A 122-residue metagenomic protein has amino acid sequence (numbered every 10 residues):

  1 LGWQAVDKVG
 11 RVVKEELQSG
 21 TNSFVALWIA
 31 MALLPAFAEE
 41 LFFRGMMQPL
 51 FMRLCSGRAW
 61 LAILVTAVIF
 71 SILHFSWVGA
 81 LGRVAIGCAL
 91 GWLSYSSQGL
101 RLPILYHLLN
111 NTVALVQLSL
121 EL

Functional and structural regions predicted by a protein language model:
L1-P35, R53: Juxtamembrane helix-loop-helix connectors linking adjacent transmembrane helices in multi-pass membrane enzymes
V12-S23, R58-A62, V113, Q117-L122: Aromatic-enriched alpha-helical transmembrane segments of multi-pass intramembrane proteins
Q18-S23, L27, L54-R58, F75-G79 (+1 more regions): Juxtamembrane/transmembrane-helix boundary motifs in multi-pass membrane proteins
G20, A32-L41, S71, A80: Residue-level hotspots within the lipid-embedded alpha helices of multi-pass solute transporters
V25-I29, M47, W60-L64, A85 (+1 more regions): The feature captures the transmembrane alpha-helix scaffold of multi-pass secondary transporters
F37, L41-F42, V116-L120: Short helix-kink/termination motifs in transmembrane helices of multi-pass secondary transporters
A38-V65, W92-G99: Membrane-interface helix/loop boundary segments of multi-pass membrane proteins
L64-A67, S71-L122: Functionally important transmembrane alpha-helices
